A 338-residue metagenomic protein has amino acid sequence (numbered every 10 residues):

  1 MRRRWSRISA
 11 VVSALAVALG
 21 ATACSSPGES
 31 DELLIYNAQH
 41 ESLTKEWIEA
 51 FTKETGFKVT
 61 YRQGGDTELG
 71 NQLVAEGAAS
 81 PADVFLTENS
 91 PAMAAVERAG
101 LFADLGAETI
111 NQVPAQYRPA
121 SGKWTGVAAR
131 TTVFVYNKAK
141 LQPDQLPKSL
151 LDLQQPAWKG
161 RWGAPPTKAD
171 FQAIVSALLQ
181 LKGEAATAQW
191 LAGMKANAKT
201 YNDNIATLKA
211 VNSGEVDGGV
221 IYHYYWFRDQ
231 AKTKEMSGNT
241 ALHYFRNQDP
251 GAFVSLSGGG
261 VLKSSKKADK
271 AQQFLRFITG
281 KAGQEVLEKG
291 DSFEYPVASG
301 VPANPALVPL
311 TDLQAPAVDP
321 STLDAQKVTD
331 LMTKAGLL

Functional and structural regions predicted by a protein language model:
G20-A23: C-terminal motif of bacterial Sec signal peptides marking the signal peptidase cleavage site
S25-P27: Bacterial signal peptide processing site
A38-K45, T67-E68, V74, S80-V216 (+1 more regions): Extracytoplasmic ligand-binding site segments that recognize negatively charged/polar headgroups
P91-A95, G218-N239: A ligand-binding cleft/hinge motif common to bilobed small-molecule-binding domains
R130, L191-M194, T200-Y201, M236-K263: Periplasmic-binding protein-like
V135-K140, L179, V254-K267, V286-K289: A bilobed periplasmic-binding-protein/Venus flytrap-type ligand-binding module shared by bacterial periplasmic
W158-P165, F277-G300: Periplasmic-binding protein-like
A185-A186, S292-L338: An extracytoplasmic/periplasmic, membrane-proximal ligand-sensing/linker region
